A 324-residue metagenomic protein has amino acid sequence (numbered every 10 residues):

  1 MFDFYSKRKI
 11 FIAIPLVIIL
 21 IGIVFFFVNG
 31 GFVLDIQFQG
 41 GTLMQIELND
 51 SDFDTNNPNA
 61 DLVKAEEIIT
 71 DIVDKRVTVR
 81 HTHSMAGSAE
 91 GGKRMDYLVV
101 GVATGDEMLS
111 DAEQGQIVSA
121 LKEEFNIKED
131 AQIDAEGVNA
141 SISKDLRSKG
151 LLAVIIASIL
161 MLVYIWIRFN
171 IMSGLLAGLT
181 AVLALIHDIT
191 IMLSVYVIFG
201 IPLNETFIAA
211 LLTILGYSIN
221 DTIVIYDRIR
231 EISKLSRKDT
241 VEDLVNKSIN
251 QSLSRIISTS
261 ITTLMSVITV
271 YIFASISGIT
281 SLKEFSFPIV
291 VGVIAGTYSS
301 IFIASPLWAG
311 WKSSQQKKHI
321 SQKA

Functional and structural regions predicted by a protein language model:
M1-A324: A structural signal for conserved, well-ordered secondary-structure elements that form binding/interaction cores
